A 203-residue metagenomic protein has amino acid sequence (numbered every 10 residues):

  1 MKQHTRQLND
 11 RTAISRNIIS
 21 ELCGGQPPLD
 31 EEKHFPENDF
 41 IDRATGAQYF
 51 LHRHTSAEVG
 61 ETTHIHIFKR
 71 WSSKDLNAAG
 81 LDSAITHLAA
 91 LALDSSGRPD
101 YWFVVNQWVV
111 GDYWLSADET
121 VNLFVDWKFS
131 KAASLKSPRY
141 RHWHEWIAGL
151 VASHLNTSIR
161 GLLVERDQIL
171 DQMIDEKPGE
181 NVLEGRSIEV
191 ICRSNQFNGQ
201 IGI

Functional and structural regions predicted by a protein language model:
M1-L8, Y49, H144-A152: Generic hydrophobic, helix-prone segments enriched in Leu/Val/Ile
M1-R43: N-terminal domain-onset segments
K2, K33, K69, K74 (+3 more regions): Context-gated lysine
L22, P36-N38, A78-G80, H142 (+2 more regions): Short, well-ordered helical secondary-structure segments
P27, E32, I41-R43, T55-G60 (+4 more regions): Alpha-helical protein-protein interaction elements
E37-F103: Aromatic- and glycine-enriched beta-alpha-beta binding-site module
R98-N198: Mixed-charge (acidic/basic) macromolecular-recognition segments
